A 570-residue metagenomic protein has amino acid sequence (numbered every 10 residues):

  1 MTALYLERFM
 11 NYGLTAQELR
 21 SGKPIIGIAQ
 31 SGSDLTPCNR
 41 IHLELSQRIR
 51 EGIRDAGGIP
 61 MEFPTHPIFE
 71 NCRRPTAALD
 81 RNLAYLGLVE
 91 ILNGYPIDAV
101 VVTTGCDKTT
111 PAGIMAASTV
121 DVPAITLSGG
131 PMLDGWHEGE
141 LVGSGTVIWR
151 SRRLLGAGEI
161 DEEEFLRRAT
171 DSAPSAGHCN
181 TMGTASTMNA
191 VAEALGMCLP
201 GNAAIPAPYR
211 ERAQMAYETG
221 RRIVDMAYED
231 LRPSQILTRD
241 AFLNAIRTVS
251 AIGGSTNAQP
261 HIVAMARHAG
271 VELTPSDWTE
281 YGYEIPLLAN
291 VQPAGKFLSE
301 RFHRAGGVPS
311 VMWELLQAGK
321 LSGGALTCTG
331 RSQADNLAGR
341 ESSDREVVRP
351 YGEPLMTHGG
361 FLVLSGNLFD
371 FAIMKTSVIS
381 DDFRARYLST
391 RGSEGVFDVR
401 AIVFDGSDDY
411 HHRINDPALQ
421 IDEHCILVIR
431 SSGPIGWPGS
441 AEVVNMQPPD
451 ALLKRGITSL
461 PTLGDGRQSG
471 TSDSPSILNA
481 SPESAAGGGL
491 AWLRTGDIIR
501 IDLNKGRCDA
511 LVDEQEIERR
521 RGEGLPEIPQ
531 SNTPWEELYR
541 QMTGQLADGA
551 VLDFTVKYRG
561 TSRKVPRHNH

Functional and structural regions predicted by a protein language model:
M1-C38, L45-H66, N71, A77 (+5 more regions): Catalytic or ion-coupling anion/metal-binding cores of large enzyme and transporter domains
L79-L86, R494: Glycine-rich, highly charged phosphate/nucleotide-binding loops
L83-Y95: Short, well-structured alpha-helical segments in soluble
L92-G113, A124-S128: A short, small-residue-rich loop immediately preceding and capping a beta-strand
